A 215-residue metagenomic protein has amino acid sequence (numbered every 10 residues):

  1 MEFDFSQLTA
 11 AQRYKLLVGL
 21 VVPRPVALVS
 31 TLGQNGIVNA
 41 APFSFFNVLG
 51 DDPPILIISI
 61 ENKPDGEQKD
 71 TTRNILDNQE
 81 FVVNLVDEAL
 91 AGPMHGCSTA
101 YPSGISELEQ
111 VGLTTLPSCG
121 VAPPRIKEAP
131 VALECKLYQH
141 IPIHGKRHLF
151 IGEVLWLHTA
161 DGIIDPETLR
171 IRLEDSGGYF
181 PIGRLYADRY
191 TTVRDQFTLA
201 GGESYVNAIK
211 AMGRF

Functional and structural regions predicted by a protein language model:
M1-F215: Basic, polyanion-binding surface patches
